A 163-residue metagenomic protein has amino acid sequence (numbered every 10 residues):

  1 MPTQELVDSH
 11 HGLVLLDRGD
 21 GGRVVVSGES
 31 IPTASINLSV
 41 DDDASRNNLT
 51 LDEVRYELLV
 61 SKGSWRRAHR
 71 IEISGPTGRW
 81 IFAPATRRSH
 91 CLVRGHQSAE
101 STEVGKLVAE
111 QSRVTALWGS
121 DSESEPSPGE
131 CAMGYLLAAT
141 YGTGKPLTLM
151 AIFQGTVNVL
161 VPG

Functional and structural regions predicted by a protein language model:
M1-G22, A85-G163: Low-complexity or membrane-interfacial segments used for flexible interactions
H11-G12, R18-R88, L92-K106: Repetitive, compositionally biased segments used for assembly/scaffolding
